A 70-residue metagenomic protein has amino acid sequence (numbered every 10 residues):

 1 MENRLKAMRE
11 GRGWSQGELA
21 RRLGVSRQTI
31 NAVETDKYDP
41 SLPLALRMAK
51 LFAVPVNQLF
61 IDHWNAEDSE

Functional and structural regions predicted by a protein language model:
N3-R22: Short basic helix-loop element that most often maps to the first helix and adjoining turn of HTH DNA-binding modules
G11, K50, F60-E70: Short, charged recognition helix plus adjacent turn of helix-turn-helix-like nucleic-acid-binding domains
V25-Y38: Recognition helix of helix-turn-helix/homeodomain-like DNA-binding domains that insert into the DNA major groove
K37-R47, N65: Short, basic-rich loop-to-helix N-cap that marks the start of a DNA-contacting helix
P43-Q58: DNA major-groove recognition helix of helix-turn-helix/homeodomain DNA-binding modules
